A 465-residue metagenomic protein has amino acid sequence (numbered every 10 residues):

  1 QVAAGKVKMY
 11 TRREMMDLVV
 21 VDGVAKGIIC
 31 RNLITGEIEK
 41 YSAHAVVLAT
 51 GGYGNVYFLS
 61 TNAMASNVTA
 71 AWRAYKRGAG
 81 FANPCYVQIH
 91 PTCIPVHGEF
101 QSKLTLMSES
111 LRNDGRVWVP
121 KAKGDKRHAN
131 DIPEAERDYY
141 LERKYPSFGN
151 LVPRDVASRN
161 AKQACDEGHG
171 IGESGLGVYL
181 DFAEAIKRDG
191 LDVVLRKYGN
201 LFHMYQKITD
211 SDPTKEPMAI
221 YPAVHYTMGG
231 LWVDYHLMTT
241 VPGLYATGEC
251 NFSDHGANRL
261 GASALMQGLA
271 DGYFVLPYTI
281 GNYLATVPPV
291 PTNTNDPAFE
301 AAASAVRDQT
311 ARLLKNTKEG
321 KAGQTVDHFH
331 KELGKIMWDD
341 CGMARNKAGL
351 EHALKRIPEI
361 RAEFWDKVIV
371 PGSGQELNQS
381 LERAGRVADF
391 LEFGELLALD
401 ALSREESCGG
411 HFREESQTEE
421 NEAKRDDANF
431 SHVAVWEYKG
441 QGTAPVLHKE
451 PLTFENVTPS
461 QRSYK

Functional and structural regions predicted by a protein language model:
Q1-N32, E39-K40: Feature captures the FAD/FMN-dependent oxidoreductase FAD-binding
G36-A45, T240: Core beta-strand elements of the Rossmann-like FAD/NAD(P) dinucleotide-binding domain in flavoenzyme oxidoreductases
A45-F100, L104, H255-Y278: Glycine-rich loop(s) and the adjacent beta-strand/alpha-helix scaffold that form part
R73, G80-K207, Y278-G281: An anion/pyrophosphate-binding glycine-rich loop and adjacent beta-alpha core in soluble alpha-beta enzymes
M204-L244: FAD/FMN-dependent oxidoreductases across multiple families
T239-L313: Catalytic phosphate/nucleotide-handling subdomain of diverse soluble enzymes
N282-E376: Long, amphipathic alpha-helical stalk/connector segments used for oligomerization, subunit docking, or mechanical
E363, V368-K465: C-terminal amphipathic alpha-helical interaction region
